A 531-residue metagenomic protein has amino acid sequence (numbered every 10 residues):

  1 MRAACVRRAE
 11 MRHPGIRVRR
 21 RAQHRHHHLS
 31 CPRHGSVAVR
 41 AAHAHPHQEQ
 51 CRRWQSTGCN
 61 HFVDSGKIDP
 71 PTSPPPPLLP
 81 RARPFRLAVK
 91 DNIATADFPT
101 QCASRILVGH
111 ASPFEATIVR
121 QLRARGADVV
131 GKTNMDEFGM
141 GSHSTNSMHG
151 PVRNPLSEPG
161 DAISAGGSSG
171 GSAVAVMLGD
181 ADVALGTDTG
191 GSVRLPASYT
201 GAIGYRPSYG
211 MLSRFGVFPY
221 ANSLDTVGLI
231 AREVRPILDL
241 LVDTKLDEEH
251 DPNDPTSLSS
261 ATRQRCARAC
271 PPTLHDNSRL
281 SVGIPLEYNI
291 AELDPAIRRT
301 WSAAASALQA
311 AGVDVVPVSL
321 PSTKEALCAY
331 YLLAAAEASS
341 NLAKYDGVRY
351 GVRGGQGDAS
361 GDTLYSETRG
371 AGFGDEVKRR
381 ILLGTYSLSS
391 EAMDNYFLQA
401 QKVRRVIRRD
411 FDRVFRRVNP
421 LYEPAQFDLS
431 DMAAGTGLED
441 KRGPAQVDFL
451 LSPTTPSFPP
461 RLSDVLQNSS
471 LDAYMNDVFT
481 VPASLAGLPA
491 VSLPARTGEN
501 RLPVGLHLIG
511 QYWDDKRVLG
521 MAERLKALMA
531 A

Functional and structural regions predicted by a protein language model:
M1-R81, L246-S278, R416-A445, M529-A531: Eukaryotic N-terminal low-complexity, Ser/Thr- and Lys/Arg-rich leader segments that predominantly function as
H13-I16, Q23-R25, L29-V183, T189: Gly/Ser-rich catalytic/binding loops embedded in alpha/beta enzyme cores
R40, L178, A184-A291, S302-A311 (+5 more regions): Structural helix-boundary/capping segments
N92-I93, Y288, G347-V348, Y386-L388 (+1 more regions): Short glycine-rich anion-binding loops that position phosphate/pyrophosphate groups of nucleotides and phosphorylated
P99-G109, G141, D294-P295, P460-S470: Glycine/threonine-rich flexible loop motifs
V130, D314-S319, V491: General small-molecule cofactor/ligand-binding pocket signal
C328, A359, Q399, P459-D477: Short, surface-exposed loop/helix-turn segments at secondary-structure junctions that function as lids/hinges flanking
